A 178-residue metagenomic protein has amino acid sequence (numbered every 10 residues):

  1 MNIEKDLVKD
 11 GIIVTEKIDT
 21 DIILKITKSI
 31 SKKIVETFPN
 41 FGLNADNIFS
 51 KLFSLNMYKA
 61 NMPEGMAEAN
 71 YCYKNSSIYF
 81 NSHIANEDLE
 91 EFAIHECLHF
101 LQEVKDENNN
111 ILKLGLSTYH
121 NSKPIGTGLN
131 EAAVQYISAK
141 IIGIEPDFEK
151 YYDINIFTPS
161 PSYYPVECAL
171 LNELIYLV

Functional and structural regions predicted by a protein language model:
N2-T15, D153-V178: Pan-zinc metallopeptidase signature
V8-E87, E107-N109: Auxiliary, metal-adjacent structural segments of Zn-dependent hydrolase domains
D19, I23-I26, E90, G126 (+2 more regions): Hydrophobic (often cysteine-bearing) scaffold residues that line and stabilize catalytic clefts of nucleotide/cofactor
S29, K33, A133, I137 (+1 more regions): Amphipathic alpha-helical segments that form well-ordered structural scaffolds and often line/cohere around active
C72, E103-L112, I142-K150, V178: Short, solvent-exposed secondary-structure capping/transition elements
E91-E107, E131, Q135, A139: Active-site recognition of the HExxH zinc-binding catalytic motif
C97, V104-K123: Nucleic-acid nuclease catalytic cores
L114-E167: Post-HExxH zinc-binding segment in Zn-dependent metallohydrolases
